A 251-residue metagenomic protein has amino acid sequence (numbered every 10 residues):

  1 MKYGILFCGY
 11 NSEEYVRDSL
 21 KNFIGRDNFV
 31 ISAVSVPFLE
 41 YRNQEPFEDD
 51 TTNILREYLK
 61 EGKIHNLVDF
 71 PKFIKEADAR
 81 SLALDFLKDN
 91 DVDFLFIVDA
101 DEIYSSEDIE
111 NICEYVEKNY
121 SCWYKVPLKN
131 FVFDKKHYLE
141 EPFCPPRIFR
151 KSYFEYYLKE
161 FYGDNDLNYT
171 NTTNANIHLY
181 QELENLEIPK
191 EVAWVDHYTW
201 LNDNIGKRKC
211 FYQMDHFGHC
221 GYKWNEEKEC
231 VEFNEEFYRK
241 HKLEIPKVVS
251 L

Functional and structural regions predicted by a protein language model:
M1-I24: N-proximal low-complexity "stem/linker" segments adjacent to membrane-targeting elements
K21-D69: Acidic donor-binding segment of Leloir-type glycosyltransferases
F23-G25, E61, K88-D89, I97 (+1 more regions): Alpha-helix termination/capping residues and helix-transition junctions
V30-S32, F94-I97, W123-V126: A structural signal for short, well-ordered beta-strand segments and their strand-loop junctions that often border
D69-E76: Short, acidic/glycine-rich phosphate-metal binding loop used to engage nucleotide
E76-L84, I103-L251: Catalytic-site signature of metal-activated, phosphate-bearing donor transferases, centered on the GT-A/GT-A-like
S81-F94: Active-site nucleotide-sugar/metal-binding loop of Leloir-type enzymes
D91-S105: Short beta-strand-to-loop acidic/aromatic patch adjacent to the donor-nucleotide binding site
